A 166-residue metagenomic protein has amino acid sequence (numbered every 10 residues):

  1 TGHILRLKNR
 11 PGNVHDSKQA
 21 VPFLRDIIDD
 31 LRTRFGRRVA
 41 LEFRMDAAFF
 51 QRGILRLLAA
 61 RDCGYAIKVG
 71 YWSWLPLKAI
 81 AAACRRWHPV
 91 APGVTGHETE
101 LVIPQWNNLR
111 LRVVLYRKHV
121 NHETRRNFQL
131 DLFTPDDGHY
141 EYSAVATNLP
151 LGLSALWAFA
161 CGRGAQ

Functional and structural regions predicted by a protein language model:
T1-F35, E141: Electropositive, glycine- and tryptophan-enriched low-complexity nucleic-acid-binding patches
G2, L41-F50, Y65, V145 (+1 more regions): Short, conserved catalytic/metal-binding motifs centered on acidic residues
R10-G12, D46-F50, G70-W72: Active-site beta-loop-alpha junctions enriched in small/polar residues
D30, R37-R44: A conserved hydrophobic secondary-structure block that centers on an alpha-helix together with its immediately flanking
F35-G36, Y65: Eukaryote-biased intrinsically disordered, low-complexity acidic regions enriched in Ser/Thr/Pro
R52-G53, P76: Extracytoplasmic/secreted cell-surface and envelope-processing proteins
L55-G64: Short, surface-exposed basic-aromatic patches at helix termini and helix-loop junctions that form
G64-Q166: An anionic, glycine-rich sequence signature occurring as long contiguous blocks
